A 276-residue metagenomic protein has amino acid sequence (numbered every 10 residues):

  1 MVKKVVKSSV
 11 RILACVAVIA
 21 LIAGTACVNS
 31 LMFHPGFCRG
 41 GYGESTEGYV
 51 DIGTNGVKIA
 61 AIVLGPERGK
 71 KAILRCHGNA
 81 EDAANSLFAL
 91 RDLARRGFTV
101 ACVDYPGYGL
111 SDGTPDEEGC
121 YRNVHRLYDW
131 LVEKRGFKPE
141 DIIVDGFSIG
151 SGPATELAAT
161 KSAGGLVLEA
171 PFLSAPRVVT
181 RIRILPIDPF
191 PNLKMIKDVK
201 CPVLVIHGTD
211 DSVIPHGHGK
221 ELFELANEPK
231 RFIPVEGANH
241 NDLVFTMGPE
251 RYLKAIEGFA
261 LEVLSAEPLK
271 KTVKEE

Functional and structural regions predicted by a protein language model:
S9-G53, I59-I62, K270, K274: An N-terminal hydrophobic leader/cap segment in hydrolases
K58-W130: Membrane-embedded segments
A89, N192, C201, P215-E224: Short alpha-helix in the alpha/beta-hydrolase fold that links the catalytic acid
F137-S148: Alpha/beta-hydrolase fold nucleophile elbow
A163, V167-R177: Active-site nucleophile loop of the alpha/beta-hydrolase fold
V199, V205-H207, D211: Short beta-strand/loop motif that positions the catalytic acidic residue of the alpha/beta-hydrolase fold
D210-I214, N241-D242: Acidic catalytic loop of the alpha/beta-hydrolase fold
K220-E224, E228-E276: C-terminal catalytic histidine-bearing segment of alpha/beta-hydrolase fold enzymes
